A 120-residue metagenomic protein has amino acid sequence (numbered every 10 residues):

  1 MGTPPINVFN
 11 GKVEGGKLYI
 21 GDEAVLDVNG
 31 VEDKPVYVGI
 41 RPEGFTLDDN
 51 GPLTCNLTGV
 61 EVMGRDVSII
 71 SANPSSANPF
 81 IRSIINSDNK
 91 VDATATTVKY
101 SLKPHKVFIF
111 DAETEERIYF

Functional and structural regions predicted by a protein language model:
M1: Short acidic-hydrophobic catalytic motif
P4-F120: Non-catalytic connector elements of ABC transporters
